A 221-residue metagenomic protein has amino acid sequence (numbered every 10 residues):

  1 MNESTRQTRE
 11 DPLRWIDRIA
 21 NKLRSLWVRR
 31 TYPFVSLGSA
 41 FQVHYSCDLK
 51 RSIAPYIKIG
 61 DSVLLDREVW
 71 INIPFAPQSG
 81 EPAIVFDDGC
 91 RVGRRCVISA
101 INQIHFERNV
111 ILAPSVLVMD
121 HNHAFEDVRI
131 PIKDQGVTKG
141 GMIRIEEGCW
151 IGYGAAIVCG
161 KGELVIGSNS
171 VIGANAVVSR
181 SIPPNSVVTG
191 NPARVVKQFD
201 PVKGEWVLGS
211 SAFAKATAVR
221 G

Functional and structural regions predicted by a protein language model:
M1-D120, K139-I157, E163, S168 (+3 more regions): Domain-scale signature associated with acetyltransferase and cell-envelope carbohydrate enzymes
F125-G136, G204-G209: Short glycine/proline- and charge-enriched loop/turn segments that cap or connect secondary-structure elements
I172: Binuclear metal-ion centers of metallo-dependent hydrolases, dominated by the metallo-beta-lactamase
R180: Short helix N-cap motif at coil->helix boundaries in the Bergerat
